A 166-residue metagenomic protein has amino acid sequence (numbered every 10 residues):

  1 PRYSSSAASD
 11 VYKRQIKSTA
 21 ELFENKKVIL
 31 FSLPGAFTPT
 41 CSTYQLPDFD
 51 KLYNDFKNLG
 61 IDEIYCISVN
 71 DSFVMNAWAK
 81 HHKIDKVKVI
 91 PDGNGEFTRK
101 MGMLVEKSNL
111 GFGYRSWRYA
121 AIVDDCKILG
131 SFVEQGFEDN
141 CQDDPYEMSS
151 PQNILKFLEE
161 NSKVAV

Functional and structural regions predicted by a protein language model:
P1-Y12: Single conserved hydrophobic/aromatic residue that forms the stacking wall/gate of nucleotide- or nucleobase-binding
F23-V28: Proline/glycine-enriched tight loop/beta-turn segments at coil->beta junctions that connect or precede beta-strands
S32-D48: Conserved redox-active cysteine motifs that mediate thiol-disulfide chemistry, especially di-cysteine Cys-X(1-2)-Cys
T43-C66: Conserved helix-turn-beta segment immediately C-terminal to the redox Cys motif in thioredoxin-like folds
K51, E159-V166: Cysteine/selenocysteine-centered motifs that mediate thiol-based redox chemistry or coordinate metal-sulfur cofactors
I61-F73, V87-G95: Thiol-based oxidoreductase modules, predominantly thioredoxin-like and allied folds used for disulfide exchange
V74-D85: Structural alpha/beta surface segment adjacent to cysteine/selenocysteine redox centers across thiol/disulfide enzymes
K88, D92-N153: Thiol/selenol-based redox catalytic cores and closely related redox-interacting motifs
